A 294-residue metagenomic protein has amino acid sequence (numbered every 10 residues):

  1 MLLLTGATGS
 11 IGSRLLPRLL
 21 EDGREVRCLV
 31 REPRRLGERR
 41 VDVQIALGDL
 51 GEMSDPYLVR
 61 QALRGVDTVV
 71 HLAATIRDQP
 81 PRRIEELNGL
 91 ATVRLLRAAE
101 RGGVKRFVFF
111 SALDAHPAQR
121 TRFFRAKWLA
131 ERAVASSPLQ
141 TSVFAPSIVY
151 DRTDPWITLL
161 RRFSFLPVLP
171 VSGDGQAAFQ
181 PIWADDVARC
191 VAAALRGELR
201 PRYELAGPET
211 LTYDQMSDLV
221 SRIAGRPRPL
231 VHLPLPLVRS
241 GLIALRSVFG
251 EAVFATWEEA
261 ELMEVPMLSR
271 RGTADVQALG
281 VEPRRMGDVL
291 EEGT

Functional and structural regions predicted by a protein language model:
L2-D22: N-terminal Rossmann NAD(P)H-binding glycine-rich loop of SDR-like oxidoreductase domains
T5, L29, V69-A73, F107-L113 (+1 more regions): SDR active-site strand-loop-helix element
R24-R31: Conserved glycine-rich Rossmann-like NAD(P)H-binding loop of the short-chain dehydrogenase/reductase
R34-R94, A98-R101, L113-P117: NAD(P)H-binding glycine-rich loop region in Rossmannoid oxidoreductase-like domains and their noncatalytic homologs
E85-G89, V108, K127: Short alpha-helix in the Rossmann-fold core of NAD(P)-dependent oxidoreductases
R94, P155-W156, G173-L195, P201-E204: Substrate-positioning beta->alpha
S111, R132-P155, L159-R162: Conserved beta-loop-beta element that borders a ligand/cofactor-binding pocket
C190, A194-T256, P266-T294: Mid/C-terminal beta-alpha module of Rossmann-like enzyme folds, strongest in SDR-family dehydrogenases/epimerases
